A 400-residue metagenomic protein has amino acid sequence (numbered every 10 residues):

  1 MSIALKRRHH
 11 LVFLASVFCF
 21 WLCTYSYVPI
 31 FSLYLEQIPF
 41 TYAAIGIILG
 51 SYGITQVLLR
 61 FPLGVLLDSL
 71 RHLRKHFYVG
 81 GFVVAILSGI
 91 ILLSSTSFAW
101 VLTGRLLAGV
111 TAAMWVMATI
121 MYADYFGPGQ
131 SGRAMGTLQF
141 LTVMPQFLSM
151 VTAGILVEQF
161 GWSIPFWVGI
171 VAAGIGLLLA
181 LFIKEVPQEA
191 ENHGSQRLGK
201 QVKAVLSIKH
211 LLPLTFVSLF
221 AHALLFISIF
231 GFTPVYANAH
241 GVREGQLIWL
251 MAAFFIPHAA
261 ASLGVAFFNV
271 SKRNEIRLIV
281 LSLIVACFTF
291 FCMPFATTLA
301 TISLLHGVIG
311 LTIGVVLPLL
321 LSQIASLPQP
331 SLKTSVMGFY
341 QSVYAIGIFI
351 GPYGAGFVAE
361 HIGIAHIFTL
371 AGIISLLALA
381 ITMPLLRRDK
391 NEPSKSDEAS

Functional and structural regions predicted by a protein language model:
M1-R7, E185-T215: Juxtamembrane intracellular "pre-TM" segments in multi-pass secondary transporters
L5-G53, L212-P213, A223-Y236: Helix-loop boundary and gating motifs at the non-cytosolic
I54-L58, L247-N269: Transmembrane alpha-helices of Major Facilitator/SLC transporters
L59-H72, A261-N274: Helix-to-loop junctions at the C-terminal end of transmembrane segments in multipass secondary transporters
H76-I90, R277-F291: Structural signature of the two symmetry-related core transmembrane helices
G104-L141: Cytoplasmic helix-loop-helix junction between adjacent transmembrane helices in 12-TM secondary transporters
M114-F126, V315-P328: Intracellular juxtamembrane helix-capping segments at the cytosolic ends of symmetry-related transmembrane helices
I170-A190, A378-L386: C-terminal membrane-cytosol helix-exit motif in multi-pass small-molecule transporters
